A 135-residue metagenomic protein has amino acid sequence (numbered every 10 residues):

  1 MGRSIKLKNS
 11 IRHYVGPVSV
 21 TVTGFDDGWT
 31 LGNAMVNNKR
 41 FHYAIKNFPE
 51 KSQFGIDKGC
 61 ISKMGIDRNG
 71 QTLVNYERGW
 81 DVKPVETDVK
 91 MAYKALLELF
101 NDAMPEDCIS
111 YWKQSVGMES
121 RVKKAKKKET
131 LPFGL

Functional and structural regions predicted by a protein language model:
G2-P49: Negatively charged, low-complexity tracts enriched in Asp/Glu with abundant Ser/Thr
G2-R12, K63-L135: Mixed-charge, Lys/Arg-enriched low-complexity segments
R40-R78: A short, structured beta-strand/loop element
